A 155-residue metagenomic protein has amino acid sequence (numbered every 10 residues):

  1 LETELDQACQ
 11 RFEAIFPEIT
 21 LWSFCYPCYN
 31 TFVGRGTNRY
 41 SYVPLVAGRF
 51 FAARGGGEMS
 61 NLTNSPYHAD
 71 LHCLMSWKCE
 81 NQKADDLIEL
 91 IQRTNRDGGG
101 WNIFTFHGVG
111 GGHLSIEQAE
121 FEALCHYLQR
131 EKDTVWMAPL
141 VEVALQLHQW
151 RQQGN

Functional and structural regions predicted by a protein language model:
L1-E89, E120: Catalytic domains of cell-wall/extracellular-matrix polysaccharide-remodeling enzymes, centered on de-N-acetylation
A14, A47-Y67, I88-N155: C-terminal domain-boundary segment and adjacent tail
